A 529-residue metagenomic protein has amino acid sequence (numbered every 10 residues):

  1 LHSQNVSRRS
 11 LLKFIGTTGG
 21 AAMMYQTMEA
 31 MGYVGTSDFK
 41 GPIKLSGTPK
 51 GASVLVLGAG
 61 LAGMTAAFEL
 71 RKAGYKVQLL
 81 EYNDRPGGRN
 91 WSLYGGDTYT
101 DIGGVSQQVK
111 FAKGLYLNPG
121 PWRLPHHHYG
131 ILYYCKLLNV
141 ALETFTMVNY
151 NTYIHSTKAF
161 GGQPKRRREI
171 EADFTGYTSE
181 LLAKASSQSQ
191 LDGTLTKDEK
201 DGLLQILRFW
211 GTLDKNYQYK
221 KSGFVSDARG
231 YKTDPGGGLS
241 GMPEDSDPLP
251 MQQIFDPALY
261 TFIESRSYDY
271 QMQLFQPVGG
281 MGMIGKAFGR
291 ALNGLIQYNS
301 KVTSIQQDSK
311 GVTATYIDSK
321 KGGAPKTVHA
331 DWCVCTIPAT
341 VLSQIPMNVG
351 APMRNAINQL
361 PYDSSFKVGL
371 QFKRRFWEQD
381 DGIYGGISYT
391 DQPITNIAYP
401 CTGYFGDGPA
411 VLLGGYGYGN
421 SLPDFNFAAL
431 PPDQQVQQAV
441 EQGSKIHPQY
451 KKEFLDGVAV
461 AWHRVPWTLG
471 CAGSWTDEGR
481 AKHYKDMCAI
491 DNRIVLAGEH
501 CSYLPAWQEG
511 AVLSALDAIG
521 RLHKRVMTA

Functional and structural regions predicted by a protein language model:
N5, F14-I15, M23-Q26, M31-G41 (+3 more regions): Conserved flavin/dinucleotide-binding core of flavoenzymes
P42-E180: N-terminal glycine-rich phosphate/pyrophosphate-binding loop and immediately adjacent elements
L45-T48, V109-Y116, L259-Q273, R290 (+2 more regions): Short glycine/proline-rich turn/loop motifs
P49, Y298-G415, I446: Mid-domain catalytic core of redox enzymes that form a hydrophobic substrate pocket/lid adjacent to a catalytic redox
E69, R89-S92, I154-H155, Q344-N348 (+2 more regions): Short, solvent-exposed loop/turn and secondary-structure capping segments
G114-P125, Y270-V278, M353-P361, S421-D433 (+2 more regions): Active-site rim elements
N151, K158-A159, L182-K301, D308-G311 (+4 more regions): Active-site/ligand-binding neighborhood in enzyme catalytic cores
